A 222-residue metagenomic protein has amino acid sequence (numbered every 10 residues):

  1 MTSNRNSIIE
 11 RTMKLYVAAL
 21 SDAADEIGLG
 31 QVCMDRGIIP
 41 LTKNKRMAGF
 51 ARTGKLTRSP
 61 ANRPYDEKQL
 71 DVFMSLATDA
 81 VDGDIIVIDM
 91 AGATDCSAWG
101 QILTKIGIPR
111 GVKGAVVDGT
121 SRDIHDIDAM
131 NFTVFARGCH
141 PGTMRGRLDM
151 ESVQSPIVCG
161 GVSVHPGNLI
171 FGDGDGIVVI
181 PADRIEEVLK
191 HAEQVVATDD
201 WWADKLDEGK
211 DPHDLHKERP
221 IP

Functional and structural regions predicted by a protein language model:
M1-P166, I180-P222: Feature captures the catalytic cores and cofactor-binding loops of soluble hydro-lyases/lyases that act on carboxylate
I170: C-terminal binding/interaction regions
D173: Beta-strand-loop-alpha-helix segment that lines the small-molecule cofactor/substrate pocket of alpha/beta enzymes
G176-V178: Channel- or pocket-lining gating/hinge segments that regulate access to a cavity or pore
